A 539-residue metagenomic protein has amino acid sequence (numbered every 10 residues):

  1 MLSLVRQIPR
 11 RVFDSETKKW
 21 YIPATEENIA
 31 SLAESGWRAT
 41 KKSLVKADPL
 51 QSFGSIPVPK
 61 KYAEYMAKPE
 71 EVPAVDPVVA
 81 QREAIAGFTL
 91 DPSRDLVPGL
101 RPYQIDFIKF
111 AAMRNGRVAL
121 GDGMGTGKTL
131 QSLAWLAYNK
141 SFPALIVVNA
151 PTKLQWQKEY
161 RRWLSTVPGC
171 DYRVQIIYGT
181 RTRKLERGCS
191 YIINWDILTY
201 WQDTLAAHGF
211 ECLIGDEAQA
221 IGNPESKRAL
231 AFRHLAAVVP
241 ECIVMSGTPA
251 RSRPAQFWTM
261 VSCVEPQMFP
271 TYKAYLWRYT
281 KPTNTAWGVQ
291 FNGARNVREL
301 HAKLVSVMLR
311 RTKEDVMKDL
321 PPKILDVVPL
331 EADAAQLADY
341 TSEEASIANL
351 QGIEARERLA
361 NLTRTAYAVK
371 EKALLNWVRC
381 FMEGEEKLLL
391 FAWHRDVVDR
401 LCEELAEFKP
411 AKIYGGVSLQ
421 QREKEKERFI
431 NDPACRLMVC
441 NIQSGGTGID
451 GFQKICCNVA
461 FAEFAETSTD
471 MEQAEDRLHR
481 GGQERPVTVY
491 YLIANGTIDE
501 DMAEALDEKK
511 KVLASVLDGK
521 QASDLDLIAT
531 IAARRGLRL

Functional and structural regions predicted by a protein language model:
M1-P98: Accessory DNA-engaging acidic/polar modules
N115-W135: Walker A/P-loop
S141-A144, R187, C212, A220 (+2 more regions): Conserved P-loop NTPase motor "coupling/switch" region that bridges the ATPase
S141-R162, R251-Q256, W393-R395: Conserved Walker A/P-loop ATP-binding site and its immediately adjacent core in helicase/helicase-like ATPase domains
T152-Y178, V264-M268: Conserved helix-turn-beta segment of the N-terminal RecA-like "Helicase ATP-binding" lobe in SF1/SF2 helicases
D315-F408: Conserved helicase/translocase motor-coupling segment
L389-F391, D399, E407-G445: Conserved helicase ATPase core of P-loop NTP-dependent helicases/translocases
E466-L539: A conserved SF2-helicase RecA2
